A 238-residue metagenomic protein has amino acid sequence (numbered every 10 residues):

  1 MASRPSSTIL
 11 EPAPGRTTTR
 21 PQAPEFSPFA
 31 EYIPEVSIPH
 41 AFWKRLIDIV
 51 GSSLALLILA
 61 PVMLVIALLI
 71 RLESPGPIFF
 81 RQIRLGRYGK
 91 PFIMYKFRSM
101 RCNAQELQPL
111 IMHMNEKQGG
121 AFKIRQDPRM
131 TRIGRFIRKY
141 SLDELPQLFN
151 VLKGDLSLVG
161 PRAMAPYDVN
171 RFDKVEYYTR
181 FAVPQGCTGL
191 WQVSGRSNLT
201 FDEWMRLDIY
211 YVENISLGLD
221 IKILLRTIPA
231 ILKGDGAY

Functional and structural regions predicted by a protein language model:
M1-A30, L145-Y238: Hydrophobic structural segments characteristic of membrane proteins
T17-Q22, F26, F79-P128, T188-R206: Short, glycine-rich, amphipathic interfacial segments at transmembrane boundaries or analogous
E25-Y32, P39-H40, G119: Short, motif-level signal for alpha-helix interfacial/capping segments enriched in acidic residues and aromatics/proline
Y32-E106, N150, L217, K222-Y238: A hydrophobic, helix-centered structural microdomain
H40, K44, D127-M130, V169 (+2 more regions): Short, structured helix-loop boundary elements
I137-Q147: Short acidic-aromatic low-complexity motifs
